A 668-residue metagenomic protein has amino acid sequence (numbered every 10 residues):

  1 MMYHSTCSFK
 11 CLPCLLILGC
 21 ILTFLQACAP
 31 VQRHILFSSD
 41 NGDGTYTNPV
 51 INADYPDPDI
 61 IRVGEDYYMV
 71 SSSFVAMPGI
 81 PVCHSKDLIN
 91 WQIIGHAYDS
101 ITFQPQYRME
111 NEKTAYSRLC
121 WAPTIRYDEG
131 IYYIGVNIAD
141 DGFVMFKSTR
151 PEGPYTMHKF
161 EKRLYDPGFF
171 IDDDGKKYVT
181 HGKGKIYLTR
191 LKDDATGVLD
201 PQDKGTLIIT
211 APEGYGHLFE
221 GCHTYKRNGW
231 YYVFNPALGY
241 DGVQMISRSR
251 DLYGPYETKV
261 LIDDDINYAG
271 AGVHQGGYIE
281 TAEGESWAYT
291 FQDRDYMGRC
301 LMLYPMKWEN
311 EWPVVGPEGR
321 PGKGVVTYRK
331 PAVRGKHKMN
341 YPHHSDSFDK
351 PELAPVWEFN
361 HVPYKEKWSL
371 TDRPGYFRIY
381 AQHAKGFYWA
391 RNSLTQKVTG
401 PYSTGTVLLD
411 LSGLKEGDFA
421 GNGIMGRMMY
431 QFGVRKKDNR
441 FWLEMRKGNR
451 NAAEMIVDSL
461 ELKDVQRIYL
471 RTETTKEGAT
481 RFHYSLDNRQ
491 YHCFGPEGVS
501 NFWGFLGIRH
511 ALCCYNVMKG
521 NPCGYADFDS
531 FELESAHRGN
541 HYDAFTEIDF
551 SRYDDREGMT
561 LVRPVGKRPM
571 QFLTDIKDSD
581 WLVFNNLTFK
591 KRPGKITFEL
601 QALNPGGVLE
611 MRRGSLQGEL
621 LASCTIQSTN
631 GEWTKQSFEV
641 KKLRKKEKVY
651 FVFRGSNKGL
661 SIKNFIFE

Functional and structural regions predicted by a protein language model:
M2-L15: Bacterial N-terminal signal peptides that target proteins for export
H4-C7, L22, D458: Intrinsically disordered, low-complexity segments enriched in Ser/Pro/Gly/Ala and basic residues
P13-Q26: Bacterial N-terminal signal peptides
C28-L620, G631-K641, K648-E668: Carbohydrate-active catalytic/glycan-binding domains of CAZyme proteins, especially the secreted or lumenal ectodomains
C624-T629: Contiguous ligand/interfacial binding patches
